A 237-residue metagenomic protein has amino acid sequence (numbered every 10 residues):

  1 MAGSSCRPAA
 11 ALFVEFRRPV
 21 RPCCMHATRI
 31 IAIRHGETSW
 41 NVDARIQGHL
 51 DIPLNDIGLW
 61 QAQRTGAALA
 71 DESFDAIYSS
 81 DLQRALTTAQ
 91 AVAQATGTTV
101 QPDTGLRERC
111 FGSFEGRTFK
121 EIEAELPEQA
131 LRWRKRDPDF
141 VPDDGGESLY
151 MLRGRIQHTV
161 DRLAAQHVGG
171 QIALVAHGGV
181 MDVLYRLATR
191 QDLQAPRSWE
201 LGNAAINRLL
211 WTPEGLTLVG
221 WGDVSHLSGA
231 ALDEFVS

Functional and structural regions predicted by a protein language model:
M1-A11: Extreme N-terminal basic, low-complexity initiation segments that serve as generic localization/processing leaders
E15-T28, F111-E123, A165-Q171, R186-S237: Acidic, low-complexity terminal tails and accessory targeting/binding regions of phosphate-metabolizing enzymes
H35, G58, H177: Short, conserved phosphate/pyrophosphate- and ester-handling motifs at nucleotide-, phospho-/glycolipid
E37-D51: Glycine-rich N-terminal loop/short-helix segment of MobA-like nucleotidyltransferase
G58-D75, D161-L163, R208: A short, N-terminal amphipathic alpha-helix
R64-A130: Phosphate-coordination/substrate-recognition cap region in phosphate-metabolizing enzymes
S79-S80, G154, V175-A176: Short beta-strand scaffold positions
Q129-M151: Short glycine/proline- and acidic residue-enriched helix-loop micro-motifs that form flexible lids or anion-recognition
